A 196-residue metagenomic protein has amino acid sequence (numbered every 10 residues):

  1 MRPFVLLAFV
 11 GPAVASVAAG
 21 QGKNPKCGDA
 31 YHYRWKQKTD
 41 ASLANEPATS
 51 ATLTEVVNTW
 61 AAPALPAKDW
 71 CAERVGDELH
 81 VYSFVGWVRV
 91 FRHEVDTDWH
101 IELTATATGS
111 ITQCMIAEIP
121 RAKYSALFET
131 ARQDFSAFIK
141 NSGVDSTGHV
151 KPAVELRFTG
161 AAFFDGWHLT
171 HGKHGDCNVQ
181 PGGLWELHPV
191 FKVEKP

Functional and structural regions predicted by a protein language model:
M1-G20: Sec-dependent N-terminal signal peptides of Gram-negative exported proteins
G20-P196: OB-fold and OB-like single-stranded nucleic-acid-recognition modules and their adjacent interaction interfaces
